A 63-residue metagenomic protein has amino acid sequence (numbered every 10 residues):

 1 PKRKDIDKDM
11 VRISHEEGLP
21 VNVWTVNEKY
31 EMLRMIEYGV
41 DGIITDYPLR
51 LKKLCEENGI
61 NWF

Functional and structural regions predicted by a protein language model:
P1-F63: Short loop-to-alpha-helix "cap/lid" segments that border enzyme active sites across diverse enzyme classes
